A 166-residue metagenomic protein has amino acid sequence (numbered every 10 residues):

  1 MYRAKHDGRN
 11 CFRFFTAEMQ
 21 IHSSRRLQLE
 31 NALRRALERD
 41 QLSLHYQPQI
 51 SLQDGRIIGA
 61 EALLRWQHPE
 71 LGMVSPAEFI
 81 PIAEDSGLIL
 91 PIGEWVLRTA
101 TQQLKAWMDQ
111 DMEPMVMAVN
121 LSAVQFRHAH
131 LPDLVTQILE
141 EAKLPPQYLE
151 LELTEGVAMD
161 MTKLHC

Functional and structural regions predicted by a protein language model:
M1-F15, Q20: Conserved glycine-bearing catalytic or ligand-binding loops at nucleotide- and phosphate-handling centers of large
D7-N10, D40-L42, Q147: Flexible, glycine-biased helix-capping/connector loops in cytosolic signal-transduction modules
A17-L144, G156-V157: Bacterial c-di-GMP phosphodiesterase EAL domain
P146, D160-C166: Short, intrinsically disordered, charge-balanced linker/junction segments flanking boundaries in proteins
